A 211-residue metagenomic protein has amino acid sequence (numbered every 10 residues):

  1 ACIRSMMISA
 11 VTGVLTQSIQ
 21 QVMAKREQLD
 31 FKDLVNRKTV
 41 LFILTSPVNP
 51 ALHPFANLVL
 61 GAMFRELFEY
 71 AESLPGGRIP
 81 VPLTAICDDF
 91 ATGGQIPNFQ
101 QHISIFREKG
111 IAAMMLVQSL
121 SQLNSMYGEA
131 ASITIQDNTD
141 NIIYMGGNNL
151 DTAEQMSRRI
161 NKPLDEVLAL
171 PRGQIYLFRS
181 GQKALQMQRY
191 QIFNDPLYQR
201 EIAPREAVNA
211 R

Functional and structural regions predicted by a protein language model:
A1-I111, K162-P171, I175-Q186, R205-R211: P-loop NTPase motor domains
V11-G13, L58, L67-S73, L120-L123 (+4 more regions): A broad "ordered helical/assembly scaffold" signature
T45, G147, R189: Active-site donor-binding loop signature of nucleotide-sugar glycosyltransferases
I103-L185: Conserved ATP-driven motor cores of ASCE-family P-loop NTPases powering translocation/secretion/packaging/pilus
Q191-P204, N209: C-terminal alpha-helical "lid" subdomain
